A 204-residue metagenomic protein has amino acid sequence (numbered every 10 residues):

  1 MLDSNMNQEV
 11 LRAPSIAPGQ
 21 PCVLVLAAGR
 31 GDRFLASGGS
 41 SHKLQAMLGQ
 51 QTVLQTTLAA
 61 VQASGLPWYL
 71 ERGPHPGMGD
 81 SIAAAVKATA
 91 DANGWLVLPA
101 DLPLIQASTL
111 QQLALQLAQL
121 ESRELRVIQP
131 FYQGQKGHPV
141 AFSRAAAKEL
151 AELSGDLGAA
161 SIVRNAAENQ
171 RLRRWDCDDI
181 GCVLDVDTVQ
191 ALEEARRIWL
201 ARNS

Functional and structural regions predicted by a protein language model:
L2-C22, E152-S204: Conserved alpha/beta core of the MobA/IspD/sugar-nucleotide pyrophosphorylase nucleotidyltransferase superfamily
L2-R72: N-terminal glycine-rich phosphate-binding loop and ensuing alpha1 helix
G19, Q62-P67, T89-G94, G155 (+1 more regions): Short glycine/proline-enriched coil/turn segments at helix->beta-strand junctions
M47, L104, A141, D185-V186: Short aromatic/basic micro-patch
L48, E71, P130, W175-C177 (+1 more regions): Hydrophobic residues at beta-strand termini and immediately following loops that shape nucleotide-binding pockets
L70-P76, G181: Short beta->alpha junction loops
H75-E152: Conserved beta-loop-beta/alpha segment of the NTase-like Rossmann-fold superfamily that binds/positions NTPs
